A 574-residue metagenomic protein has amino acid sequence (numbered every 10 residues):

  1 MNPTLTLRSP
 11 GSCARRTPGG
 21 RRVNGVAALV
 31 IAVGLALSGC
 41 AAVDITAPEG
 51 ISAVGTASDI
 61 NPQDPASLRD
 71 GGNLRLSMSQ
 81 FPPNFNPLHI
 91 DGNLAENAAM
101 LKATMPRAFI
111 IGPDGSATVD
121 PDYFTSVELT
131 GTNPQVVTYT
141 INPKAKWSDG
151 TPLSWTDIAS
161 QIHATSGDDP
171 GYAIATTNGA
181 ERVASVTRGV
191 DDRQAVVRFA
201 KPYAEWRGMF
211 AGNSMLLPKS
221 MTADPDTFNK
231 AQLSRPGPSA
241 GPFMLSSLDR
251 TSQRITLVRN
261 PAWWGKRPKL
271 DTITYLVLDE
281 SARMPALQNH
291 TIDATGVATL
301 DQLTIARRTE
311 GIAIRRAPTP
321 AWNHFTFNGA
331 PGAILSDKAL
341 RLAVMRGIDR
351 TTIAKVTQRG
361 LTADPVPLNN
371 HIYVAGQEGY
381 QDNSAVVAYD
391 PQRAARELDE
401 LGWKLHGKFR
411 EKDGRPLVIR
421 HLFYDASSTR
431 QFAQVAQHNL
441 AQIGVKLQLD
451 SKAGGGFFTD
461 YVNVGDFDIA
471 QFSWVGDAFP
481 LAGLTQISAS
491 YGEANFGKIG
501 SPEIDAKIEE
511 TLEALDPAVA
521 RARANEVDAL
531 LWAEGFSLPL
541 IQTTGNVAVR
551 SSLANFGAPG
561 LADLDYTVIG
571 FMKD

Functional and structural regions predicted by a protein language model:
P62, S67, A354, K446-F458 (+2 more regions): Extracytoplasmic/peripheral linker and loop segments enriched in polar/acidic and small residues with frequent Thr/Pro
R69, T140, A175-A223: Surface-exposed binding/hinge segments that line and control ligand-binding clefts or catalytic entry sites
L74-T132, H163, P238: N-terminal lobe/hinge region of extracytoplasmic solute-binding protein
D114, A211-G265, T272, R396: Gly/Pro-rich hinge or "lid" segments in bacterial periplasmic/extracellular proteins
R250, K404-G476: Ligand/substrate-recognition segments at binding pockets and active sites
V258, D337-H438, K573: Append "and occasionally in soluble cytosolic enzymes with long acidic Gly/Pro-rich linkers
R259-I305, P320, K446-Q448, G454: Ligand-site clamp/hinge motif
V547-D574: Long beta-strand-rich cores associated with HINT superfamily self-processing modules
